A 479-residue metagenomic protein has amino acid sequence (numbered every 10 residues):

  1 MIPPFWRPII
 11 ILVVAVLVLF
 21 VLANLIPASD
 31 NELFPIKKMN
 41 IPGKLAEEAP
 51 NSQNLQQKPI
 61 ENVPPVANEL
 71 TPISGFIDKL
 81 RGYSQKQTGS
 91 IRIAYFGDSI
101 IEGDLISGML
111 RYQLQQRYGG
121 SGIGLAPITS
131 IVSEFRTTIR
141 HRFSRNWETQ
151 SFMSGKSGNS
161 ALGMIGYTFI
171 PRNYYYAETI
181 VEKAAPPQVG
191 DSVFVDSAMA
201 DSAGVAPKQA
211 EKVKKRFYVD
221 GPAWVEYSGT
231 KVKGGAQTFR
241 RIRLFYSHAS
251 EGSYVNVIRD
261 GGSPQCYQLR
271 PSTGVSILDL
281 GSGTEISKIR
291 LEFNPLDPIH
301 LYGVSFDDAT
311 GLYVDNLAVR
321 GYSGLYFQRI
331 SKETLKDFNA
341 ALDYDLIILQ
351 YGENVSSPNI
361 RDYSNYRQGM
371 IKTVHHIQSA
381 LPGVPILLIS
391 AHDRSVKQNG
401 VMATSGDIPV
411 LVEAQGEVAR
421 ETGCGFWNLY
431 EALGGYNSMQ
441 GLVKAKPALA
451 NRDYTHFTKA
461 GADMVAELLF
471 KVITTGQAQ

Functional and structural regions predicted by a protein language model:
I9-N24: Hydrophobic membrane-insertion alpha-helices, especially the h-region of bacterial N-terminal signal peptides
A28-L45: Ser/Thr/Pro/Gly-rich low-complexity linker/stalk segments immediately outside membranes or between
A46-Y95, E148-M153, S157, A161-Y175 (+2 more regions): Membrane/wall-proximal cationic-aromatic binding patches
N68-G82, F327-N339, Q368-H376, V412 (+1 more regions): Alpha-helical scaffolding within the catalytic cores of extracellular/periplasmic polymer-degrading hydrolases
F96-S99, N316-G321, L349-N354, I389-D393 (+1 more regions): Active-site-proximal beta-strand/loop segments in catalytic clefts of secreted hydrolases
E102-Q368, H456: Conserved SGNH/GDSL esterase-like catalytic core that processes O-acyl groups on lipids and polysaccharides
K332, D393-Q479: Catalytic His-Asp segment of secreted/periplasmic serine-dependent ester chemistry enzymes
L346-G352, I371-Q378, P385-S390, R394 (+1 more regions): Conserved, well-ordered alpha-helix/loop/beta-strand core segments that scaffold catalytic motifs
